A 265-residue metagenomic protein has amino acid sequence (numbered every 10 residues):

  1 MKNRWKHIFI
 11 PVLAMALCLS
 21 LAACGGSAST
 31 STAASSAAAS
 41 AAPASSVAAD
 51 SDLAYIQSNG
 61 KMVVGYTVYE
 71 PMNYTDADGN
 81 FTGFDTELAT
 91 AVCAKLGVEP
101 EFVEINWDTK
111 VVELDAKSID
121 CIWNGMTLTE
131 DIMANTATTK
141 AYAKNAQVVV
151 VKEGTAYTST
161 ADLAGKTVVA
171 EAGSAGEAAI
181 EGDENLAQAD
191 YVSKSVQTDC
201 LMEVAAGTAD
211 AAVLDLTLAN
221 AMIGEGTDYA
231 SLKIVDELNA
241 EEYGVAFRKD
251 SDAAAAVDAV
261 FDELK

Functional and structural regions predicted by a protein language model:
A22-A37: Bacterial lipoprotein signal-peptidase II cleavage site
V47-G125: Extracytoplasmic small-molecule ligand-binding "clamshell" domains of the periplasmic binding protein/Venus flytrap
Y74-D78, A89-V98, G176-S195, I223-D228: Ligand-binding cleft/hinge of the Venus flytrap
T86-K95, T167, S174, E242-K265: Extended ligand-binding regions for polar small-molecule ligands
A94-K95, V103-E104, D108-I122, N135-A137 (+3 more regions): Short helices/loops that flank or line small-molecule/ion binding pockets
T109, M126-A134, A179-G182, A205-A206 (+1 more regions): A ligand-binding cleft/hinge motif common to bilobed small-molecule-binding domains
A143-V151, L216, N220, G224-D262: Periplasmic-binding protein-like
V151-V168: Flexible hinge/capping segments at coil-to-helix
